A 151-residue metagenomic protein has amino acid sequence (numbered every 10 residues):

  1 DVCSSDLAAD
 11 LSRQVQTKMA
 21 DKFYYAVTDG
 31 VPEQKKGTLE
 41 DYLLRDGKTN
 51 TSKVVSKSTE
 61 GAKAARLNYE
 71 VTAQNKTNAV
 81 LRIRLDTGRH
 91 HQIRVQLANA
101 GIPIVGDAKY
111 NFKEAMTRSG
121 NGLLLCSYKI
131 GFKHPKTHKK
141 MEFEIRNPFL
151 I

Functional and structural regions predicted by a protein language model:
D1-I151: RNA pseudouridine synthases
